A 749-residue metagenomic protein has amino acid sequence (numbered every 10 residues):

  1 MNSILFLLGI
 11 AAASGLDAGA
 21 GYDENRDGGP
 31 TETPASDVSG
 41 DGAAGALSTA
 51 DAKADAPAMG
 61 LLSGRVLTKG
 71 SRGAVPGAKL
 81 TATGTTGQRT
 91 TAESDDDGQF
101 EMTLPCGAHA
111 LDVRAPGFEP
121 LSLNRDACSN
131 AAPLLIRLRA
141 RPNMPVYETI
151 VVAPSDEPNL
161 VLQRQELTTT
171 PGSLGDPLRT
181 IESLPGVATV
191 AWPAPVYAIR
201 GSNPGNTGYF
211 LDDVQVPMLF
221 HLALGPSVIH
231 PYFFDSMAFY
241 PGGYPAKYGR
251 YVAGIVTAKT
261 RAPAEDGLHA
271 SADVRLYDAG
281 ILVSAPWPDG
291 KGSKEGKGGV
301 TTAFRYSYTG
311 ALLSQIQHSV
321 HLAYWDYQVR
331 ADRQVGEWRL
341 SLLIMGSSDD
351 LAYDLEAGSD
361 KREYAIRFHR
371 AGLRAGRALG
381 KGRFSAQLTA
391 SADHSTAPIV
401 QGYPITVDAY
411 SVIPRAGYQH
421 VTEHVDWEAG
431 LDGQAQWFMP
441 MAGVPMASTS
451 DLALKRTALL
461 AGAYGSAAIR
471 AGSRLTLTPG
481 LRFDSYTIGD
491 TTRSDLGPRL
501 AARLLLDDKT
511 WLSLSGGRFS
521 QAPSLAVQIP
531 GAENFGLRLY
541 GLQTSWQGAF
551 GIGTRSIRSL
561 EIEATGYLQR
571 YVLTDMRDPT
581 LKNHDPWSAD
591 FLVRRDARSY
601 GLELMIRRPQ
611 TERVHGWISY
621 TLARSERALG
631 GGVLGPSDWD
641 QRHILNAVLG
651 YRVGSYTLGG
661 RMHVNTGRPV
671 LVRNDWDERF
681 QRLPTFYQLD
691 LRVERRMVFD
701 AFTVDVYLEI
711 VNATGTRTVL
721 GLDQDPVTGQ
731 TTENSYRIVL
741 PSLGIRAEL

Functional and structural regions predicted by a protein language model:
V38-G40, L47, D95-D97, G117-E119 (+6 more regions): Periplasmic N-terminal accessory/gating domains of Gram-negative outer-membrane beta-barrel systems
T83-Q99, T103: Short, acidic Ser/Thr/Gly-rich low-complexity loop/linker segments typical of extracellular and cell-surface proteins
Q215, D350, M439-V444, L504 (+4 more regions): Surface-exposed extracellular loop regions of Gram-negative outer-membrane beta-barrel proteins, predominantly
Y251, E265-D266, L282, P286-I366 (+1 more regions): Periplasmic-side early beta-strands and strand-to-turn transitions of outer-membrane beta-barrels
T309, V320-H321, R339-F384, L388-S411 (+2 more regions): Flexible loop and strand-edge segments within Gram-negative outer membrane beta-barrel domains
S411-G417, L454-Y464, L539-G541, Q547 (+3 more regions): Outer membrane beta-barrel strand-and-loop segments of large Gram-negative receptors, especially TonB-dependent
A471, Y567-R570, D590-P669: Gram-negative outer-membrane beta-barrel transporters
V664-L671, R695-L749: C-terminal beta-signal and adjacent terminal beta-strands/loops of Gram-negative outer-membrane beta-barrel proteins
